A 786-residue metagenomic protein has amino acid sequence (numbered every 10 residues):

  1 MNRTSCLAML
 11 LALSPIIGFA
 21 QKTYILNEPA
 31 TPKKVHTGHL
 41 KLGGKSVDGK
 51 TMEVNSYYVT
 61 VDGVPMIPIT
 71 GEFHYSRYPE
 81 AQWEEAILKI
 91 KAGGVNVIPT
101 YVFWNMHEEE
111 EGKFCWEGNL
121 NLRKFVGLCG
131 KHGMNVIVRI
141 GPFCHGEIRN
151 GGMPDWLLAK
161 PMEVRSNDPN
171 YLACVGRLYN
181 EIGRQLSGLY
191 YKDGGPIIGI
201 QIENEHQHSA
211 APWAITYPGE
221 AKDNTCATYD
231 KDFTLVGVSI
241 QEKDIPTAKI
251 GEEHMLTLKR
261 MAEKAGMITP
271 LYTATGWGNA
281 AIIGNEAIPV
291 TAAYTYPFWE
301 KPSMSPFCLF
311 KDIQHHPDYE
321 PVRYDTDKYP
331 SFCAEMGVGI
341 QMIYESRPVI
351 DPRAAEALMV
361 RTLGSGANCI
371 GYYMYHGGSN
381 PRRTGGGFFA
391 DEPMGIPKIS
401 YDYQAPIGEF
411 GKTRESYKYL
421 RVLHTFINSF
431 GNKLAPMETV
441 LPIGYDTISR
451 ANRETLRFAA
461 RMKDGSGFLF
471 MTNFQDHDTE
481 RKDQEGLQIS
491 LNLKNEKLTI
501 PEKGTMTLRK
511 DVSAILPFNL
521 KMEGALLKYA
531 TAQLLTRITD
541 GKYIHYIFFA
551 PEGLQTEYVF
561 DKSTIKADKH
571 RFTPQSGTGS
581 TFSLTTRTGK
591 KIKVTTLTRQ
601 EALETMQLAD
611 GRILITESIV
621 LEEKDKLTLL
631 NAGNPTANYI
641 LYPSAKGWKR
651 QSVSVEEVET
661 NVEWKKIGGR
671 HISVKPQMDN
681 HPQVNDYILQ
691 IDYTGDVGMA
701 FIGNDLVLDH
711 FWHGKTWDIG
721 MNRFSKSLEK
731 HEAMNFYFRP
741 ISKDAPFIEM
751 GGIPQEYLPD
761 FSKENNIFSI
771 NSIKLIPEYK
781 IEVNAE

Functional and structural regions predicted by a protein language model:
M1-K22: Bacterial Sec-dependent N-terminal signal peptides
Q21-V97, F761-N766, L775, K780-I781: N-terminal carbohydrate-binding accessory modules
T37-L40, G44, V138, F143-N150 (+2 more regions): Substrate-binding/catalytic cleft of secreted carbohydrate-active enzymes, primarily glycoside hydrolases
D62, D561-K562, F701-V707: Short strand-turn-strand beta-turns centered on an Asx-Gly dipeptide
W83-G151, D155-L157, K259, E263: Aromatic-lined substrate-binding rim segments of carbohydrate-active enzymes
K160, L172-L186, D193-Q201, H206-H208 (+7 more regions): Carbohydrate-binding surfaces of carbohydrate-active enzymes
T588-K591, P740-I748: Short acidic/polar inter-strand loop motif in beta-rich domains
N680-G703, F711, F736-F738: Aromatic-lined ligand-binding clefts that engage carbohydrates, nucleic acids, or primary amines
